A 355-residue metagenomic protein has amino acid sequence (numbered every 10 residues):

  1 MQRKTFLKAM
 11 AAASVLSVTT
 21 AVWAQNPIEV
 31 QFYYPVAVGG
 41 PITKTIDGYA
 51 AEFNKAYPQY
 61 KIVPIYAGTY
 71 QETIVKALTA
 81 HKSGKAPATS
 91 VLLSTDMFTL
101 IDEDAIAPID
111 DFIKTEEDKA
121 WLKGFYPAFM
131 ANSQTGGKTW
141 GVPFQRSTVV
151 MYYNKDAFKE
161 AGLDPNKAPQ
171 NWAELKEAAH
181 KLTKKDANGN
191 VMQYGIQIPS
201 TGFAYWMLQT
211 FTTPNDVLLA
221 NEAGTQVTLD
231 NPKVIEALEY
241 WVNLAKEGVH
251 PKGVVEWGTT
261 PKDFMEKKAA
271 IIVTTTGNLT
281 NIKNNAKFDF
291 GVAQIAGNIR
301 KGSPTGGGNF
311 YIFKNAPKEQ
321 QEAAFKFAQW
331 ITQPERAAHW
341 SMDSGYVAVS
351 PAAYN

Functional and structural regions predicted by a protein language model:
R3-L7, F158: N-terminal export leaders
K8-A13, V22-E103, T115-W121, P165 (+5 more regions): Conserved N-terminal structural module of periplasmic/extracytoplasmic solute-binding proteins
N26-I28, K55-A56, A161, E239 (+2 more regions): Extracytoplasmic/periplasmic substrate-recognition and gating elements
A88-V91, A270-T275: Paired acidic/hydrophobic, glycine-rich loop segments that form the ligand-binding mouth/hinge of periplasmic-binding
S94-V150, K176, M192, A204-P214 (+1 more regions): Hinge/lid segment of periplasmic solute-binding proteins
M97-T99, T276-F288: A ligand-binding cleft/hinge motif common to bilobed small-molecule-binding domains
A107-F125, A168, D186-S200, D216-E236 (+3 more regions): Short, solvent-exposed loop/beta-turn-alpha elements that line the ligand-binding surface or hinge of extracytoplasmic
K176-K181, A223-V254: Glycine-centered hinge/linker elements that transmit conformational signals in sensory and ligand-binding systems
